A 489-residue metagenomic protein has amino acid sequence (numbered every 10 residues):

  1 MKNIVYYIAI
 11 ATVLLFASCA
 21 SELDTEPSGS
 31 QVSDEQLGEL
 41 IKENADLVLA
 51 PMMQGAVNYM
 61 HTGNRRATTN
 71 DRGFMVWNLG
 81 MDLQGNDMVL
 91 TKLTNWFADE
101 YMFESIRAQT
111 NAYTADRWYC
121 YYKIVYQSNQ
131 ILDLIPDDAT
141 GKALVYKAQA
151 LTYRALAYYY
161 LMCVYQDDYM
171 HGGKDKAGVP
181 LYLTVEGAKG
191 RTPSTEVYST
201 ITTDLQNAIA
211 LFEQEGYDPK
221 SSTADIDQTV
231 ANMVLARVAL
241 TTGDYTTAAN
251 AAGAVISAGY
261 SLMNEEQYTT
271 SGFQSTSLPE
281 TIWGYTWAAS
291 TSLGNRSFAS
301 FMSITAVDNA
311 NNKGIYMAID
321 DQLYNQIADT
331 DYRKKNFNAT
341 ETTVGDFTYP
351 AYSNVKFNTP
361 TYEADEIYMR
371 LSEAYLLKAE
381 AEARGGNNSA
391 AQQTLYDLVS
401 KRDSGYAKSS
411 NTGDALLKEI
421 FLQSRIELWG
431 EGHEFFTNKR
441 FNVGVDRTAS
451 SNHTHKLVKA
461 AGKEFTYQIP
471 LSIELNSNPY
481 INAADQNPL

Functional and structural regions predicted by a protein language model:
M1-S18: Sec-dependent bacterial lipoprotein signal peptides
C19-W77, I327, Y406-A407, D446-L489: Membrane-proximal, proline-rich intrinsically disordered regions
G29-G38, D71-N78, D167-D175, Q214-S297 (+1 more regions): Short, surface-exposed recognition loops and adjoining beta-strand edges that mediate ligand/DNA contacts, enriched
L90-V164, T192, E196, A210-F212 (+3 more regions): Conserved, well-structured interaction surfaces
V125-S128, Y198, L205, A252 (+2 more regions): Inward-facing hydrophobic residues that define packing positions of alpha-helical scaffold repeats
E186, A249-L371, S404, E419 (+5 more regions): Hydrophobic-face positions in mid-chain alpha helices that act as interaction patches
